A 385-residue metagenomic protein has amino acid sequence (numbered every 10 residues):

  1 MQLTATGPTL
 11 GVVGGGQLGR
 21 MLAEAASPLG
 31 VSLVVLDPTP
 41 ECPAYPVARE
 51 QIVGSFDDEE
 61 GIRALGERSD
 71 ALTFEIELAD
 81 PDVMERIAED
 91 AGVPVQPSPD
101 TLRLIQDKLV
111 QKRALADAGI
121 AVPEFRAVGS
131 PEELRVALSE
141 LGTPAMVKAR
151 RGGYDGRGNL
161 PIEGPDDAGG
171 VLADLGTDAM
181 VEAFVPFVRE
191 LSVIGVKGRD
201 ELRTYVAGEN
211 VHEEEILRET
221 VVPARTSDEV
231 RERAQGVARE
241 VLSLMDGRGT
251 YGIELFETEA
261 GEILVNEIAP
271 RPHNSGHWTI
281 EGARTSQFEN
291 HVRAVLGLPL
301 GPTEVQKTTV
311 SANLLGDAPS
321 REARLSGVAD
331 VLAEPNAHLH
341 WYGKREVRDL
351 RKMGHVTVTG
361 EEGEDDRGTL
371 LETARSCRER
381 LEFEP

Functional and structural regions predicted by a protein language model:
M1-T101, I105-Q106, E132: ATP-binding N-terminal substructure of ATP-dependent carboxylate-amine bond-forming enzymes
S27, A88-E89, A116, S139 (+1 more regions): Anion (oxyanion) recognition and catalysis
L104-S192, V196-V241, R378: Active-site nucleotide/adenylate-binding loops and adjacent lid/helix of ATP-dependent enzymes
K197-E201, E213, T258-G261, G360-G363: Short acidic-glycine loop/turn motifs at beta-strand connectors
R203, Y251, I263-E267: Protein kinase-like catalytic core scaffold
R233-G252, E259, A269-A318: Active-site "cap" helix and flanking loop/linker of ATP-utilizing ligase/carboxylase catalytic domains
R293-P385: Peripheral (often C-terminal) accessory segments that flank ATP-dependent C-N-forming ligase machineries
